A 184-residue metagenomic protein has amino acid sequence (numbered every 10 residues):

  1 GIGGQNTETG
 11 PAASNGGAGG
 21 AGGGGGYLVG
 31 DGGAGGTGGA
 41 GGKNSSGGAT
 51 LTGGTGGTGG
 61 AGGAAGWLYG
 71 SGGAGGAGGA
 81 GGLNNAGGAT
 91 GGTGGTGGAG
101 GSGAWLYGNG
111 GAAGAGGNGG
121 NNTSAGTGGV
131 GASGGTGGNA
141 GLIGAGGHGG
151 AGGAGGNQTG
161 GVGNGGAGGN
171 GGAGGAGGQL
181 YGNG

Functional and structural regions predicted by a protein language model:
G1-G184: Long, compositionally biased tandem-repeat segments
